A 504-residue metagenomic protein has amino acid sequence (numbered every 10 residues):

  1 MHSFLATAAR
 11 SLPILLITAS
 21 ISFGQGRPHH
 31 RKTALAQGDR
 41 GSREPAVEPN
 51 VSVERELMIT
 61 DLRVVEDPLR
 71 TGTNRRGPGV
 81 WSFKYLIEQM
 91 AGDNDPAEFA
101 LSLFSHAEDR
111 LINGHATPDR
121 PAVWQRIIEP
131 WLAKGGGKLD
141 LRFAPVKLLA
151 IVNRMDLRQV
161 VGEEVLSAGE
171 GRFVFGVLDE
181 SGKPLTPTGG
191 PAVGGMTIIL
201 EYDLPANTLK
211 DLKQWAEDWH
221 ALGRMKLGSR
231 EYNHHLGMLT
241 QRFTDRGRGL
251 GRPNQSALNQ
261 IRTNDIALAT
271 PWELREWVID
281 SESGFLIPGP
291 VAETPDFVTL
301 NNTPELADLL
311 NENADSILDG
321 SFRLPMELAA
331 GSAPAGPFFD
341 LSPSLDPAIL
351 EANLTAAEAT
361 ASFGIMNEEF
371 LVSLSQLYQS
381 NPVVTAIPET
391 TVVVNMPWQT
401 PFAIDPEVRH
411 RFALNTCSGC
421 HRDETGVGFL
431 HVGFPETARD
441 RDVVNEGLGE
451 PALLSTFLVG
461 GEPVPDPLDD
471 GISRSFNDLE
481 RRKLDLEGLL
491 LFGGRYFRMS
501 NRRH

Functional and structural regions predicted by a protein language model:
A6-I21: Hydrophobic helical h-region of N-terminal Sec-dependent signal peptides in bacterial secretory/periplasmic proteins
T18, R411-L414: Processing junctions and N-termini across compartments
R27-E389, A452, F457-L468, R474 (+2 more regions): Conserved small-residue
T391-H410: Electrostatic cytochrome c docking/interface patches
L414-E424: The canonical Cys-X-X-Cys-His
G426-F429: Short, non-ligating residues that shape and space the ligands of small metal-coordination modules and catalytic
V432-V443: Short cysteine/histidine-rich metal-coordination sites, predominantly Zn2+-binding motifs
V443-E450: Active-site substrate-binding loop specific to GH73 endo-beta-N-acetylglucosaminidase modules in bacterial autolysins
